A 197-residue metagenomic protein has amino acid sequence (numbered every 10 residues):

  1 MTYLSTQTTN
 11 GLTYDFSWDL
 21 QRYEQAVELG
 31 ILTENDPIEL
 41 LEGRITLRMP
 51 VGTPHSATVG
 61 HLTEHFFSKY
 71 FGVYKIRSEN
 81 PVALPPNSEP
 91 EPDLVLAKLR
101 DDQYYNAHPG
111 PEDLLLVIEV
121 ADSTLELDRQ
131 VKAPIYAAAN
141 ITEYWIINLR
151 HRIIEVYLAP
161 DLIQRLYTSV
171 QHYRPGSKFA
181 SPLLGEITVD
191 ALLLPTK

Functional and structural regions predicted by a protein language model:
M1-K197: Gly/Pro/Ser/Thr-rich low-complexity, intrinsically disordered segments predominantly at protein N-termini
